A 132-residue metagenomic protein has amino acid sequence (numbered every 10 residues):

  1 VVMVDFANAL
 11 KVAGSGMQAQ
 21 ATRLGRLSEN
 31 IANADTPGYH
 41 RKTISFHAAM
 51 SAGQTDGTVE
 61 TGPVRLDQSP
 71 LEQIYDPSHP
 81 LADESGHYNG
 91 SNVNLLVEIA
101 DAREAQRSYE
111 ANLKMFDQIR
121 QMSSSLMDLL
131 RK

Functional and structural regions predicted by a protein language model:
V1-K132: Amphipathic alpha-helical polymerization modules
